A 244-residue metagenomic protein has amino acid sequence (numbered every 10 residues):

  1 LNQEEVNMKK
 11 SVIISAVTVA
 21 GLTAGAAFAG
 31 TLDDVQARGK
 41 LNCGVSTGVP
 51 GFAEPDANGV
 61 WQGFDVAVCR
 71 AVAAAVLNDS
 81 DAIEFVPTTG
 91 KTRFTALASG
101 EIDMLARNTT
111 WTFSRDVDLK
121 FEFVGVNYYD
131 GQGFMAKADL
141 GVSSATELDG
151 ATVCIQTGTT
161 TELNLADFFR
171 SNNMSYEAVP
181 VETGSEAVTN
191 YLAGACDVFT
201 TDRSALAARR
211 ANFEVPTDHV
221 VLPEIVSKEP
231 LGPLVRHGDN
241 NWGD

Functional and structural regions predicted by a protein language model:
Q3-V19, G25-E84, D244: N-terminal hydrophobic or amphipathic helices and topogenic motifs
A29-L32, D65-A73, K91-F94, A98 (+11 more regions): Extracytoplasmic/secreted envelope proteins and their assembly/folding machinery, especially bacterial periplasmic
A37, N42, A98, L119-F123 (+1 more regions): Extracytoplasmic/periplasmic mature domains of Sec-exported, cell-envelope-associated bacterial proteins
L41-N42, D103-M104, D197-V198: Short, Asp-centered acidic motifs that coordinate Mg2+ and/or phosphate in catalytic or ligand-binding sites
N42-G51, G59-V76, T110-W111, D130-E186 (+1 more regions): Bilobed "Venus flytrap"/periplasmic-binding protein-like clamshell domains and structurally analogous long
G51-P55, R115, P230: A short acidic, helix-capping loop that chelates divalent metal ions and anchors anionic groups
E54-V60, I83, R93, G150-I155 (+2 more regions): Second-shell loop/turn segments in exported
R70, A74, N78, A82-E147 (+2 more regions): Acidic, polar ligand-binding/catalytic clefts
